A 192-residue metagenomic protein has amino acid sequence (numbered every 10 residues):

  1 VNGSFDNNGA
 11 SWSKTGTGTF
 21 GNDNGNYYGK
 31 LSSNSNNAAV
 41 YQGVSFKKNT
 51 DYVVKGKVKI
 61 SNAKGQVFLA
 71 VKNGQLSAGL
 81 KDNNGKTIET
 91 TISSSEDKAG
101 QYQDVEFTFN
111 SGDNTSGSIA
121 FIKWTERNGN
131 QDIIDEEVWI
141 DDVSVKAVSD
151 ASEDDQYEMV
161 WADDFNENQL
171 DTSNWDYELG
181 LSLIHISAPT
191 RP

Functional and structural regions predicted by a protein language model:
V1-K14, S149-Y177: Extracellular carbohydrate-recognition regions
F5, A39-V67, Q103-S111, V143: Extra-cytoplasmic beta-strand recognition segments
G18-N36: Short carbohydrate-recognition loop motifs
A39-V40, N62-L76, G117-F121: Beta-strand acidic-aromatic groove motif in beta-rich domains, primarily in extracellular
A78-T115: Extracellular carbohydrate recognition and processing domains and analogous Trp-centered ligand-binding platforms
D104-V143: Extracellular beta-strand ligand-recognition surfaces/modules
V138-V148, A162-D163: Extracellular, beta-strand-rich glycan-interacting domains
L181-P192: Residue-level detector of conserved catalytic or cofactor/ligand-binding positions in enzyme active sites
